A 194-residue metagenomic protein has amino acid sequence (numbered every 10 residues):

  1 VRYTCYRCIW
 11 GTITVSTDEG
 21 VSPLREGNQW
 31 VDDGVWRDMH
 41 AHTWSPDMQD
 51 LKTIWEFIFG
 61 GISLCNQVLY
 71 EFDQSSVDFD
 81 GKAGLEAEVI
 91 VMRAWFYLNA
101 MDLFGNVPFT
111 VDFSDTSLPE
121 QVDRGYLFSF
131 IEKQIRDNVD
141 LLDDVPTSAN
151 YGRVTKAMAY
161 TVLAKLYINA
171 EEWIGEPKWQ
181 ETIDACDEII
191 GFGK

Functional and structural regions predicted by a protein language model:
V1-D32, F128, E132-L141, R153-K194: An aromatic- and glycine-enriched ligand-binding surface/loop that stacks and positions planar moieties
N28-F104, L118-Y126, I135-A149: Conserved, well-structured interaction surfaces
M92, D112-D115, N169-E172: An acidic- and aromatic-residue-enriched active-site/binding cleft used to recognize and process polar
M101-V111, W179-Q180: Short, well-structured active-site flanking segments
T110, S148-Y151: Short, glycine/acidic-rich hinge or "gate" loops at secondary-structure transitions that mediate conformational
T110-F113, Y160-V162: Short, conserved phosphate-binding/catalytic loop or strand-edge motifs used in phosphoryl-/nucleotidyl-transfer
F113-S117, D187-I190: Short edge-strand/loop segments of extracellular domains
